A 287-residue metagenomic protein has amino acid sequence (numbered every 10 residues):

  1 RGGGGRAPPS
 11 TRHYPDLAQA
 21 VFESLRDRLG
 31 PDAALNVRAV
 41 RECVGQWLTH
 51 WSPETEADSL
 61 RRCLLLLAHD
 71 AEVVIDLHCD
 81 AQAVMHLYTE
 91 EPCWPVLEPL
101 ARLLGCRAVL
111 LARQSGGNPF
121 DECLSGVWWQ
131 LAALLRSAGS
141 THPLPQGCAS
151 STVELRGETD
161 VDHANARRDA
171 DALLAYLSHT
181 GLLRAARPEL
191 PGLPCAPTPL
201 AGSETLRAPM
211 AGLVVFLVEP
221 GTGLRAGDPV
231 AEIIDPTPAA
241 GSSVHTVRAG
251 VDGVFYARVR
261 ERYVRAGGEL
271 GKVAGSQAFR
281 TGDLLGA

Functional and structural regions predicted by a protein language model:
R1-A287: Structured catalytic-domain cores with a bias toward divalent-metal coordination
